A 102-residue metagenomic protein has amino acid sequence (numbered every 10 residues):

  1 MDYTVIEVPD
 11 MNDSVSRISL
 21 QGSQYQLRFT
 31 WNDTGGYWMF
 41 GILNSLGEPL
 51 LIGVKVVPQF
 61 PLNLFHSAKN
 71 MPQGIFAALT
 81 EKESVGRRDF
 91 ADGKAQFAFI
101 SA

Functional and structural regions predicted by a protein language model:
M1, P72, I100-A102: Compositionally biased, intrinsically disordered low-complexity segments enriched in polar/Pro/Gly and often Gln
M1-Q26: Short, charged/polar N-terminal "headpieces" of proteins
S14-S16, W38, A95: Short beta-strand/loop motifs in extracellular/secreted proteins, especially within beta-sandwich accessory domains
L20, T30-D33: Non-cytosolic beta-sheet module surface loops
D33-L79: Acidic, aromatic-enriched beta-alpha/helix-loop junctions
L79-R88: Short, surface-exposed beta-strand/turn "edge" patches of beta-sheet domains
R87-A102: C-terminal charged interaction modules
